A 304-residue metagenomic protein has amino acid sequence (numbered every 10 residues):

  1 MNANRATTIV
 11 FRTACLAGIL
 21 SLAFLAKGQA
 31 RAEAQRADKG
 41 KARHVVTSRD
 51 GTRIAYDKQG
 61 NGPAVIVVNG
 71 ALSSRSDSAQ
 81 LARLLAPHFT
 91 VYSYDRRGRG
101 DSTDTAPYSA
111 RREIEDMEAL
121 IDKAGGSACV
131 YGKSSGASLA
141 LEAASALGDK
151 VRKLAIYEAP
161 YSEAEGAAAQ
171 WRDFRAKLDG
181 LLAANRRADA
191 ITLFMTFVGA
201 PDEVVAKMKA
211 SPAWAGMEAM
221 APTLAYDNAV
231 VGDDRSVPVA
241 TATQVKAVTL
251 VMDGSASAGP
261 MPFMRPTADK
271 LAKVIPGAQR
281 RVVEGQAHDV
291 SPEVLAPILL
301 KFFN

Functional and structural regions predicted by a protein language model:
N2-V65, H88, N304: Alpha/beta-hydrolase fold catalytic core
S48-T103: Conserved HGGG/HGGXW glycine-rich cap/lid loop of the alpha/beta-hydrolase fold
Y92-Y131: Active-site loop/oxyanion-hole signature of alpha/beta-hydrolase fold enzymes
S127-E165: Conserved hydrolase catalytic core segment
P212-V237: Hydrophobic, aromatic-rich cap/lid helix
V245, V251-D253: Short beta-strand/loop motif that positions the catalytic acidic residue of the alpha/beta-hydrolase fold
A258-T267: Conserved alpha/beta-hydrolase "acid-adjacent" motif
P276-N304: Catalytic active-site module of serine/aspartate enzymes centered on a nucleophile-bearing elbow/loop
